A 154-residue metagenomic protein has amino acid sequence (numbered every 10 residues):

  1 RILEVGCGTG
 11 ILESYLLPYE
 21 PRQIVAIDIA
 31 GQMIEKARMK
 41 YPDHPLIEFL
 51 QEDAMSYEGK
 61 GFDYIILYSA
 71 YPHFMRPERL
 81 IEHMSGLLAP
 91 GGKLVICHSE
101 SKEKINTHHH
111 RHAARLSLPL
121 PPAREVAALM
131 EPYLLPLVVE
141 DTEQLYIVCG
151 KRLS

Functional and structural regions predicted by a protein language model:
L3, T9-M55: Class I SAM-dependent methyltransferase SAM/SAH-binding core
S56-K60: Short conserved loop adjoining the S-adenosyl-L-methionine
I66: A conserved beta-strand element that flanks and buttresses the S-adenosyl-L-methionine
S69-A70: Short catalytic micro-motifs in class I SAM-dependent methyltransferases
R79-P90: A short glycine-rich, Lys/Arg-flanked "PGG" loop and its adjoining helix->strand segment in the class I
V95-S117: Conserved class I S-adenosyl-L-methionine
S117-Y133: Short alpha-helix
L135, V139-S154: Core SAM-dependent methyltransferase catalytic element
